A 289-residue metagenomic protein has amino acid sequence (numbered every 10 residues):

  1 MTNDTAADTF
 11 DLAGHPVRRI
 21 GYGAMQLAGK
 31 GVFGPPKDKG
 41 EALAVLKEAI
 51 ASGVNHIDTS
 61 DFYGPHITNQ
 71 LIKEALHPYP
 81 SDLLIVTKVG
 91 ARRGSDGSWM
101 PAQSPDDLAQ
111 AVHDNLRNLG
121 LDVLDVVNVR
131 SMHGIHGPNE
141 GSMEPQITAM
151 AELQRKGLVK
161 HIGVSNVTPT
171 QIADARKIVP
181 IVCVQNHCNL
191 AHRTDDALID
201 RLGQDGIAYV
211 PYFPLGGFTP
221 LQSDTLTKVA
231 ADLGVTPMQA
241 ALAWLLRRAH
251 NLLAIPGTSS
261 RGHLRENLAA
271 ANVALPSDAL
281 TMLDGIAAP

Functional and structural regions predicted by a protein language model:
M1-L83, A288: N-terminal binding-site loop/beta-alpha segment at the start of enzyme catalytic domains that lines or forms
D4, M132-P289: Beta/alpha (TIM)-barrel catalytic core signal, keyed to glycine-rich beta->alpha loops juxtaposed to Asp/Glu that bind
H15-I20, G53-H56, Y79-L83, L121-D125 (+4 more regions): Short, well-ordered coil/turn segments that N-cap beta-strands
Q26-G29, Y63, A91-R93, R130-I135 (+2 more regions): Feature marks short, surface-exposed loop/turn motifs that line or immediately flank catalytic pockets and channel
Q26-G40, S95-D106, I135-N139: Active-site mouth loops of central-metabolism enzymes
P35-A49, Q103-L119, T168-I172: Short, acidic/polar
D82-S95: A short, structured active-site edge motif that brings together acidic residues
L116-G137: Active-site groove signature of glycoside hydrolases
